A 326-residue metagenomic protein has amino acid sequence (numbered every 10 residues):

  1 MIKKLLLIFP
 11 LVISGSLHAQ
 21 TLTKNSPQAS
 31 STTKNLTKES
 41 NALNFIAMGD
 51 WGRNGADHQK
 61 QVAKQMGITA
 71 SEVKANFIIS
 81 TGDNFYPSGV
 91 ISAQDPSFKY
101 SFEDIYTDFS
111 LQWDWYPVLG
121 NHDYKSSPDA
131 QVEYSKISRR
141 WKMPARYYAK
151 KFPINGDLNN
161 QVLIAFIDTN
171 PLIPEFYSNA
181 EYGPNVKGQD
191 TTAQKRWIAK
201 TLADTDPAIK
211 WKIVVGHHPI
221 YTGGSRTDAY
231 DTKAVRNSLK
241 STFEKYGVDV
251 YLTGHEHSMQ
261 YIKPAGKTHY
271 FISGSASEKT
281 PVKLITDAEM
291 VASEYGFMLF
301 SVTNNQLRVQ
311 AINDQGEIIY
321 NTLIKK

Functional and structural regions predicted by a protein language model:
L5-I13: Sec-dependent N-terminal signal peptides
S16-H18: Sec/Tat signal peptide C-region and signal peptidase I cleavage site
T21-P96, G223: N-terminal active-site segment of His-dependent metallophosphoesterases
S26, E39, E289-M290, Y295-K326: A short C-terminal boundary segment appended to hydrolase-like catalytic domains
L36-I46, G52, Q194-K233, I324-K326: Mobile, glycine- and charge-enriched loop segments and immediately flanking short secondary-structure elements within
F45-A47, I78-S80, P117, V214 (+1 more regions): Residue-level marker for buried hydrophobic side chains located in beta-strands that build the well-ordered beta-sheet
D50, G82-D83, G120-N121, I167 (+2 more regions): Active-site glycine-centered loops adjacent to acidic/histidine catalytic or metal-binding residues that shape
G89-K210, R226-V250, E256-T303: Extended active-site neighborhood of metal-dependent phosphoesterases/phosphodiesterases
